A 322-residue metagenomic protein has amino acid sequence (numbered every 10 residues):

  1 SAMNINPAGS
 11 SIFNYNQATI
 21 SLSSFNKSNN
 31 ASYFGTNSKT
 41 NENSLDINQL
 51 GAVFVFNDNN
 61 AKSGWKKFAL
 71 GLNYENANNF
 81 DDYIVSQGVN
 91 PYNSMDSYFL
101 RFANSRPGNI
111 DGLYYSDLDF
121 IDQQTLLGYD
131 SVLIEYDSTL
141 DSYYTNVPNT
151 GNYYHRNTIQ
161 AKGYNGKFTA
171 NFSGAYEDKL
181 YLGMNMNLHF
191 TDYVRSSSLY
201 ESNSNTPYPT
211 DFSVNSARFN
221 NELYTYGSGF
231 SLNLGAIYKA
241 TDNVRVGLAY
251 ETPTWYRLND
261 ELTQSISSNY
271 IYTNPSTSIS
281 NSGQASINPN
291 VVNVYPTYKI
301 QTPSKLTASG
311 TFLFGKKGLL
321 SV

Functional and structural regions predicted by a protein language model:
A2-I5, S11-N90, G166: Outer-membrane beta-barrel translocator/receptor signature
I5-N6, L234: A generic local structural motif
V55-V322: Outer-membrane beta-barrel porins/channels
